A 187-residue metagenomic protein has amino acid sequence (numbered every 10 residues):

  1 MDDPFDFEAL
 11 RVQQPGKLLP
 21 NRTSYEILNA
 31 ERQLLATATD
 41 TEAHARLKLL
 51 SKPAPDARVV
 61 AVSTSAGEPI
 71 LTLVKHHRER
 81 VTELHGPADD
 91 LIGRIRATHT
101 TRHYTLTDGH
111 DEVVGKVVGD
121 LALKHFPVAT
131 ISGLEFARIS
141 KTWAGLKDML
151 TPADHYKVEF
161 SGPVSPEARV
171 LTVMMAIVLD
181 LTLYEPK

Functional and structural regions predicted by a protein language model:
M1-V59, E68, E79, P87-I92 (+1 more regions): Low-complexity or membrane-interfacial segments used for flexible interactions
S63, E68-L71: Long, well-ordered mid-to-C-terminal structural blocks that present hydrophobic/aromatic surfaces
K75: Ligand-binding face of N-terminal immunoglobulin V-set domains in extracellular IgSF glycoproteins
L84: Classical protein tyrosine phosphatase
